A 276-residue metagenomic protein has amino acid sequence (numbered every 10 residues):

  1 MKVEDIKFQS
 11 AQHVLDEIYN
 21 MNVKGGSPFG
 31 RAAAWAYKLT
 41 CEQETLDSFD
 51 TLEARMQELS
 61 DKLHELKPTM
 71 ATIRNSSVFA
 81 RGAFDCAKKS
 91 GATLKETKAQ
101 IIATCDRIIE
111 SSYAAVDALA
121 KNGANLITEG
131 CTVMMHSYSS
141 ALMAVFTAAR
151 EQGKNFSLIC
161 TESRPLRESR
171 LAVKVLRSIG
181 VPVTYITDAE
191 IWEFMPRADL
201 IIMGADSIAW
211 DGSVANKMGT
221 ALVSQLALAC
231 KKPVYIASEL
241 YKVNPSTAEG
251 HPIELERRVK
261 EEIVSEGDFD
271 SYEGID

Functional and structural regions predicted by a protein language model:
M1-A99: Long amphipathic alpha-helical segments
V3-Q12, A115, M195-G204: Acidic-glycine-rich active-site phosphate/pyrophosphate-binding loop
I18-N22, T132-M134, I159, A209: Short glycine-rich or small-residue beta-strand-to-loop segments that form or flank ligand, phosphate, metal/Fe-S
A33-T40, A80, L142-A149, A172 (+2 more regions): Buried hydrophobic packing segments
V78-C131, L142, T147, K154-I201: Ligand-binding beta-strand-loop-alpha-helix segment within the catalytic cores of soluble metabolic enzymes
S137-S139: Short, well-ordered beta-to-alpha junction loops that form the rim of enzyme active sites and present histidine/acidic
G153-N155, T161-D276: Conserved phosphate- and dinucleotide-binding cores of soluble alpha/beta proteins, encompassing both enzyme active
